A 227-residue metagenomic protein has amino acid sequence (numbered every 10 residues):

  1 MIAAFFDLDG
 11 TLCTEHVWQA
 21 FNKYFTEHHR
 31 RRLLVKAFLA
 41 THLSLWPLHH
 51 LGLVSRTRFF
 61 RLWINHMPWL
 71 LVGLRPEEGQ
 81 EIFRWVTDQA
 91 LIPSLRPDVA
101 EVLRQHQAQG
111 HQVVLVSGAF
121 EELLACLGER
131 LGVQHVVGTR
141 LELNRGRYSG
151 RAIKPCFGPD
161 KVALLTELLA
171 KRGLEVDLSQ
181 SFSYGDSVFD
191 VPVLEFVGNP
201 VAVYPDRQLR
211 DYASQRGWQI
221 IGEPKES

Functional and structural regions predicted by a protein language model:
M1-A3, E81, D88-S227: C-terminal cap/substrate-recognition subdomain and adjoining C-terminal extension of metal-dependent phosphatase-like
M1-S55: Active-site neighborhood of HAD-like aspartate-dependent phosphohydrolases
F6-D7, G52, I64, R84 (+2 more regions): Residue-level detector of alpha-helix boundaries and kinks
E15, R61, G73, G158-V162: Electropositive phosphate-/nucleotide-binding environments in soluble metabolic enzymes
H50-H66: Small-residue-rich anion-binding loops in enzyme active sites
R61-P97: Metal-dependent phosphoesterase signature
